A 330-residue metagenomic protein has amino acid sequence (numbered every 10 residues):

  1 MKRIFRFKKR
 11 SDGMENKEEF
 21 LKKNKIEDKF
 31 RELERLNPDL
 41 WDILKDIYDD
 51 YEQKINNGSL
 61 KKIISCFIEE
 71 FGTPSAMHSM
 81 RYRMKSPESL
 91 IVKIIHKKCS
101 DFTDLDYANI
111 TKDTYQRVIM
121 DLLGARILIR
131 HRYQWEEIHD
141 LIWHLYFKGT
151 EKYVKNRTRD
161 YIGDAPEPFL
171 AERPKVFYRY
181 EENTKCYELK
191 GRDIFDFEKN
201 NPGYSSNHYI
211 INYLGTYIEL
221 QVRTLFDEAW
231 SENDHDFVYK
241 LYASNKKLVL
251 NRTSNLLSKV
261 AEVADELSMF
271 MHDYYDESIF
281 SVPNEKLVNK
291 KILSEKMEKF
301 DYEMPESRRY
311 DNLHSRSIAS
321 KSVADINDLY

Functional and structural regions predicted by a protein language model:
F7-K8, D12-K61, Y213-Y330: An acidic, glycine-/histidine-flanked metal-binding catalytic module
D39-L40, S86, T111: Helix N-terminus capping/helix-initiation residues
I47-A108, F169-P174: Surface-exposed, low-hydrophobicity interaction/linker segments
D106-M120: Short, charged/polar, low-complexity loop and linker segments that flank or interrupt alpha-helical bundles
Q116-V118, L123-G124, L128-H272: Long beta-strand-rich cores associated with HINT superfamily self-processing modules
